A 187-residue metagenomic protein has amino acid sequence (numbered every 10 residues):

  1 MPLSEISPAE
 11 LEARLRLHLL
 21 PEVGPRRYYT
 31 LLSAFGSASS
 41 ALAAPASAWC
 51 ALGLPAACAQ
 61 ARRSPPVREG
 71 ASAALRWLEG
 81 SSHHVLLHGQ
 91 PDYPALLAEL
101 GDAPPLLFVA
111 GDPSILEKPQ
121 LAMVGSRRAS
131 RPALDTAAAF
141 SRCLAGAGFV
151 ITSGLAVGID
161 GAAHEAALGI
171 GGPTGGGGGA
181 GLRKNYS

Functional and structural regions predicted by a protein language model:
M1-G146: Short, positively charged patches
S141-A145, F149-S187: Phosphate/pyrophosphate-binding betaalpha-module
